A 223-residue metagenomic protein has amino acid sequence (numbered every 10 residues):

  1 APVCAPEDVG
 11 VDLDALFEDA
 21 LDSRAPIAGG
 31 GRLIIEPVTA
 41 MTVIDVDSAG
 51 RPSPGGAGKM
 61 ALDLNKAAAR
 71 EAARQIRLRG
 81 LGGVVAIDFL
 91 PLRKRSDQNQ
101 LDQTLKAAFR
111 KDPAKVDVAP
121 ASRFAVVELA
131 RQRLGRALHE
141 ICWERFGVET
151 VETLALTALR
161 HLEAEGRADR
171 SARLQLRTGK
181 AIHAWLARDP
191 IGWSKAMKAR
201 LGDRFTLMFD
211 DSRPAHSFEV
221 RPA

Functional and structural regions predicted by a protein language model:
A1-E7, M41-V46: Short low-complexity stretches enriched in small and charged residues
P2-I35: A contiguous, basic/glycine-rich beta-loop/short-helix subdomain that forms a polymer-engagement track
G29-A199, R204-R221: Conserved glycine-centered short motifs in functionally critical loops
